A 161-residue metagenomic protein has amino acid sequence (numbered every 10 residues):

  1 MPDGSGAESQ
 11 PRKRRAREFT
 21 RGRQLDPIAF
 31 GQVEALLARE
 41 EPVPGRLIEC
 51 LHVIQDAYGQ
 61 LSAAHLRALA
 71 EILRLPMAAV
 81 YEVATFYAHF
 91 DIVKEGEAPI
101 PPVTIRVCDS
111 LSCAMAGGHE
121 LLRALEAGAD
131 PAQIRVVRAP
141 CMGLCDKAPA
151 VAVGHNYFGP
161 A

Functional and structural regions predicted by a protein language model:
M1-A161: Signature of N-terminal electron-transfer/Fe-S-associated modules in redox systems
